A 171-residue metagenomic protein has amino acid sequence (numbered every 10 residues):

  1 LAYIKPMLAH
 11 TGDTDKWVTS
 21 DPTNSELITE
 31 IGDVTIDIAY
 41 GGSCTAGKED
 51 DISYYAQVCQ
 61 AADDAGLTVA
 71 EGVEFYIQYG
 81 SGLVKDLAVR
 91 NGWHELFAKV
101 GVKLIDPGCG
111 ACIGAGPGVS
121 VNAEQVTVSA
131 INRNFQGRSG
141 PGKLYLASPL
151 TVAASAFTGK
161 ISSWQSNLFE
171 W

Functional and structural regions predicted by a protein language model:
L1-W171: Fe-S-dependent hydro-lyases/dehydratases of central metabolism
